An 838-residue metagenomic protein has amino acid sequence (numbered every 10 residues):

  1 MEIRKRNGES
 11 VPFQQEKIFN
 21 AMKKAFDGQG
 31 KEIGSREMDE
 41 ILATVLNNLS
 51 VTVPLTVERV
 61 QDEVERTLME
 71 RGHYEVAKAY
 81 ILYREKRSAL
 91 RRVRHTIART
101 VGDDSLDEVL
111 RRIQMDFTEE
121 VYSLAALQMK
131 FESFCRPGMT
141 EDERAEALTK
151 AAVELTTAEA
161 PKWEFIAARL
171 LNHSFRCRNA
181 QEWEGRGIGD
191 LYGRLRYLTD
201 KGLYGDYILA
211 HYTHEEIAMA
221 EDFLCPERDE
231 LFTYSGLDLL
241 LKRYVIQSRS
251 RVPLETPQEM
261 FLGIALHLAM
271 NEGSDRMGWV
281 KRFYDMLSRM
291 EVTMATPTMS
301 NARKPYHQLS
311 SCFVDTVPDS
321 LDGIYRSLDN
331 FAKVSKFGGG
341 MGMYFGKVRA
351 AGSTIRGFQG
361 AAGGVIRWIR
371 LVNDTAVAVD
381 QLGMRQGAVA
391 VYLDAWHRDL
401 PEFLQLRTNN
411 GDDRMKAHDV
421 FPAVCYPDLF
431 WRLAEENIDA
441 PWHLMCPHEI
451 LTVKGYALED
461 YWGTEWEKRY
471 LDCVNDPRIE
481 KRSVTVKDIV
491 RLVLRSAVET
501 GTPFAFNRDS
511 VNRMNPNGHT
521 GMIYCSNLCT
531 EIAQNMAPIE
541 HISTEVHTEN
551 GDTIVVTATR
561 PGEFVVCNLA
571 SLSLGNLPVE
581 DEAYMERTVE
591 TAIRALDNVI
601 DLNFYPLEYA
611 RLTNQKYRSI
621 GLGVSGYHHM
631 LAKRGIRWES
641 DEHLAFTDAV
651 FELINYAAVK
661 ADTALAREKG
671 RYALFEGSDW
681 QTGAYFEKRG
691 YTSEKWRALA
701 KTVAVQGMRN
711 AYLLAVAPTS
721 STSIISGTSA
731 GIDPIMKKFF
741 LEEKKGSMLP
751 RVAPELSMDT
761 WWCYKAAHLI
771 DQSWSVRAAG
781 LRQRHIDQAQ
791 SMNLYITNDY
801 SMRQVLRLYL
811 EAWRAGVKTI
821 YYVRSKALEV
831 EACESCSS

Functional and structural regions predicted by a protein language model:
E9, E32-L262, G278-Y284: Core nucleic-acid recognition elements
Q14-E32, L106-E120, L262-A269, A730-I735: Short, surface-exposed, low-complexity cationic segments
M38-V51, E132-P137, E141, A350-V389 (+6 more regions): A structural-propensity feature for long, helix-poor, extended segments
A79-R87, V93, W163-L195, Y426 (+6 more regions): Terminal amphipathic helices with adjacent charged low-complexity linkers/tails
A180-S274, G357-L371, G383-G387, Y392-N527 (+2 more regions): Conserved, charged catalytic cores of large soluble enzymes
T213-C225, D229-D238, T530-Q534, L596-D601 (+4 more regions): Catalytic alpha/beta core of large soluble enzyme barrels
I246, V252, F261-R276, V280 (+9 more regions): Function-dense linear segments that define catalytic or interfacial modules in macromolecule-processing proteins
M286, K304, L328, T588-R611 (+3 more regions): Internal maturation/activation junctions in enzymes
